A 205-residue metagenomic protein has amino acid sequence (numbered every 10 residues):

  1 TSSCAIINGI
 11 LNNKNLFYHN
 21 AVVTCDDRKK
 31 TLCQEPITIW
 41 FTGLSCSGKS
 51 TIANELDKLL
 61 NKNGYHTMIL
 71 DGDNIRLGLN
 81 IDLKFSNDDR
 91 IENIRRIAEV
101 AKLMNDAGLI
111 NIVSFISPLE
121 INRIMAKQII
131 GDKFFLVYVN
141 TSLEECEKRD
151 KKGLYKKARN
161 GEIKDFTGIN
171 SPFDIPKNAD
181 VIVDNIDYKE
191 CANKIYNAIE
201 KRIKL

Functional and structural regions predicted by a protein language model:
T1-C33: C-terminal effector/interaction modules appended to NTPase cores
I39-F41: Hydrophobic anchor at the beta1->P-loop junction of P-loop NTPases
S45: The conserved Walker
K49: Conserved lysine of the Walker
N54-K102, D106: Conserved substrate/cofactor phosphate-moiety recognition/catalytic segment in nucleotide-dependent phosphotransferases
I69, F134-Y138, D180-I182: Conserved beta-strand scaffold positions in the cores of enzyme catalytic domains, especially in NTP/NDP-utilizing
G78-D89, A101-A158, D165: ATP-dependent NMP and nucleoside kinases share a basic, alpha-helical "lid"
N140-L143, K148-L205: Small-molecule kinase domains that catalyze NTP-dependent phosphoryl transfer to phosphate-bearing small molecules
